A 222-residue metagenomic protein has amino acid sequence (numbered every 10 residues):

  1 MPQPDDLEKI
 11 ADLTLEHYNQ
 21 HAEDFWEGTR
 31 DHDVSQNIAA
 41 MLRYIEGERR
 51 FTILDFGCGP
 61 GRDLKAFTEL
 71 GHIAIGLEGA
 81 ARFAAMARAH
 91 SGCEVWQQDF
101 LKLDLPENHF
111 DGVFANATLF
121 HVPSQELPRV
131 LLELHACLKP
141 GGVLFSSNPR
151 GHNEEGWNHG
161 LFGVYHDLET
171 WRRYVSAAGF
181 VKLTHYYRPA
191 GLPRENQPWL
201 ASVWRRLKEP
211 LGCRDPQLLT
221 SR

Functional and structural regions predicted by a protein language model:
P2-E48: Conserved class I S-adenosyl-L-methionine
R49-G59: Conserved class I S-adenosyl-L-methionine
P60-K102: Class I SAM-dependent methyltransferase SAM/SAH-binding core
L101-V113: A short acidic, Gly/Pro-enriched loop at the edge of an enzyme's catalytic core that lines a small-molecule cofactor
P128-P140: A short glycine-rich, Lys/Arg-flanked "PGG" loop and its adjoining helix->strand segment in the class I
G141-N148: Conserved beta-strand signature within the Rossmann-like core of class I S-adenosyl-L-methionine
E154-T170: Acceptor-substrate binding/catalytic loop of class I
A190-S221: Core SAM-dependent methyltransferase catalytic element
